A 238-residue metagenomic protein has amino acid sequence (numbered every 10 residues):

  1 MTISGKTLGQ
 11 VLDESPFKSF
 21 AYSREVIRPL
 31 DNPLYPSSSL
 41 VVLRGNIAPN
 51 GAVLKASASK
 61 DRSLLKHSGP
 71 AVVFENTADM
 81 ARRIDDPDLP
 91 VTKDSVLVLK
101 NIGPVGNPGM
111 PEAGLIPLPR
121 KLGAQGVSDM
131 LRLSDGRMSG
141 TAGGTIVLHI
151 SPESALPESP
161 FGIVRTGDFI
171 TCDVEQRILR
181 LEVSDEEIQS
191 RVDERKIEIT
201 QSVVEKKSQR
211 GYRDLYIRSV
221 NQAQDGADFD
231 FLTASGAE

Functional and structural regions predicted by a protein language model:
M1-E153, E158-E238: Catalytic or ion-coupling anion/metal-binding cores of large enzyme and transporter domains
